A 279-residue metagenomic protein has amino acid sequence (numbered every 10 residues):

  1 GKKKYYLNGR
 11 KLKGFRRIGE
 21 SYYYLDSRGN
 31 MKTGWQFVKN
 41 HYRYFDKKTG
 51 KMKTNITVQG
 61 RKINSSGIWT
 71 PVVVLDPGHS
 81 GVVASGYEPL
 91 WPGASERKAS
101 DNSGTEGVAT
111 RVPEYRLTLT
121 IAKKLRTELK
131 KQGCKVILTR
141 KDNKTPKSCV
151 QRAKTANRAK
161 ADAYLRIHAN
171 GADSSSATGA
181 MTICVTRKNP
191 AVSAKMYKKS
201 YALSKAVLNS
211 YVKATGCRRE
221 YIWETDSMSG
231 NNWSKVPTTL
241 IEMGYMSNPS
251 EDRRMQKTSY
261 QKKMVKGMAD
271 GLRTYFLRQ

Functional and structural regions predicted by a protein language model:
G1-P71: Extracellular adhesion/carbohydrate-binding repeat motifs centered on closely spaced tryptophans
G67-I68, K130-K131, N157-A159, S174-S176 (+1 more regions): Extracellular/periplasmic catalytic domains that process cell-envelope and extracellular macromolecules
I68-A153, A159, T186: Active-site histidine-acidic residue metal-binding/catalytic motifs, centered on HxH/HExxH-like signatures
V83-S85, P146-C149, A172-A177, A191-A194 (+2 more regions): Extracytoplasmic/secreted cell-surface and envelope-processing proteins
V112-T120, N143-V150, A194-A202, M255-K263: Soluble non-cytosolic domains of exported or imported proteins
K123-K135, N157-A161, A169, L208-C217 (+2 more regions): Sec-exported extracytoplasmic/periplasmic mature domains
R166-S174, I183-T186, R219-Q279: Active-site-adjacent mobile loop/cap segments within catalytic or ligand-binding domains
M196-E224: Active-site-adjacent substrate-binding region of metalloamidase/peptidase-like peptide-processing proteins
